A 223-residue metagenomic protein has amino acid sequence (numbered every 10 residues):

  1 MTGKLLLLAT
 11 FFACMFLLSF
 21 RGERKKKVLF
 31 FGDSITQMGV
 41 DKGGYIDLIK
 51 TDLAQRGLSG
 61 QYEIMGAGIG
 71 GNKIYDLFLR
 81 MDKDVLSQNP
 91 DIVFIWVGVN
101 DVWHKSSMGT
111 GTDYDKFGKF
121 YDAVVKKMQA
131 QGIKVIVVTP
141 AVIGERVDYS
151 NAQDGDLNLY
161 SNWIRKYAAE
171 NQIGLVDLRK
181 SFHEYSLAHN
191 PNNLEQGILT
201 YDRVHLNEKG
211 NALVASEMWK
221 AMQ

Functional and structural regions predicted by a protein language model:
M1-L5, A9-K25: Bacterial Sec-dependent signal peptides at the C-terminal "C-region" and cleavage site
K4, V40-G44, G68-G71, T110-G111 (+2 more regions): Short linear motifs at secondary-structure transitions and domain/linker junctions
L6, S19, L29, M65-G68 (+4 more regions): Generic detector of intrinsically disordered, low-complexity, polar/charged segments
F12, L29, E63, G71 (+2 more regions): A generic, residue-level signal for flexible/boundary positions that often mark functional hotspots
L17-G70, Y75, R80-N89: Serine-esterase "nucleophile elbow" of acetyl-processing enzymes
E23, K50-G60, D76-Q223: Alpha-helical cap/lid subdomain in secreted, periplasmic, or secretory-pathway luminal O-acyl-processing enzymes
